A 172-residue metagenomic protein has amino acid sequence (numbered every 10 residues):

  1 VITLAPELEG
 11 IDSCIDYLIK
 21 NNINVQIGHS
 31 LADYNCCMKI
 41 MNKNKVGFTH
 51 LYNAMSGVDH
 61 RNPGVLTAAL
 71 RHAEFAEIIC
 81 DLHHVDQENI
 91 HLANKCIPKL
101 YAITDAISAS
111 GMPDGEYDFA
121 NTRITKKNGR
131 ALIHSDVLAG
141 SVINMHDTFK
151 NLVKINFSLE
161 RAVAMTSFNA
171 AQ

Functional and structural regions predicted by a protein language model:
V1: Divalent-metal coordination cores built from histidine and acidic residues
A5-L8, Y17-I19: Hydrophobic transmembrane alpha-helices and their helix-loop junctions in integral membrane proteins
E9-G10, L31-N35, A170: Short acidic loop-to-helix transition motifs that present clustered carboxylates
C14, L18, N24-I27, N35-R161 (+1 more regions): Active-site-adjacent C-terminal substructures of enzyme catalytic domains
N94, A171-Q172: Short, intrinsically disordered, charge-balanced linker/junction segments flanking boundaries in proteins
